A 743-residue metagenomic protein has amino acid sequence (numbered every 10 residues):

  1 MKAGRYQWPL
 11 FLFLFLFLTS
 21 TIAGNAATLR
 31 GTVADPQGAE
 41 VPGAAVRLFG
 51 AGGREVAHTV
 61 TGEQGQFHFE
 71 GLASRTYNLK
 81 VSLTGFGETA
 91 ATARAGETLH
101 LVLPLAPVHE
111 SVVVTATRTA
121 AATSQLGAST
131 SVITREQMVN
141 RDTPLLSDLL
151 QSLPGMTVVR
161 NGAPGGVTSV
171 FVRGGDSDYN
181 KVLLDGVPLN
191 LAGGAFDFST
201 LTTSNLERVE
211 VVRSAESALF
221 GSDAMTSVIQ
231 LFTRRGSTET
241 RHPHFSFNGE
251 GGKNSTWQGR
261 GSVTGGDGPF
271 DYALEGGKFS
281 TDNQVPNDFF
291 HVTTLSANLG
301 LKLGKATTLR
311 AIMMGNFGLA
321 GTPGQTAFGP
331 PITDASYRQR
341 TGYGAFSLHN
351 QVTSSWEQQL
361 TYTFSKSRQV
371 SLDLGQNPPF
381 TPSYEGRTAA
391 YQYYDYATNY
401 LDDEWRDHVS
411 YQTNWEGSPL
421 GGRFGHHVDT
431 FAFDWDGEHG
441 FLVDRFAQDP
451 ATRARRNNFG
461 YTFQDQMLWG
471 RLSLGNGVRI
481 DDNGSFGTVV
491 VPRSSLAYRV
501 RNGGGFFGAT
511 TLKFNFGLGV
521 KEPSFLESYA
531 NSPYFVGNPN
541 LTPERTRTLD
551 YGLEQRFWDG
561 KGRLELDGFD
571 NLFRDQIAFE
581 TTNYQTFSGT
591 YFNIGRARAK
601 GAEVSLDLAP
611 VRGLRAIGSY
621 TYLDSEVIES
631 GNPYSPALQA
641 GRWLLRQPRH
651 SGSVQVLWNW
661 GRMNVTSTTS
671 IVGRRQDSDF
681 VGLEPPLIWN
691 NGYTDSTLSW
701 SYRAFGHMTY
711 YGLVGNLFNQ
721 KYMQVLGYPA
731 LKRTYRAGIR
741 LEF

Functional and structural regions predicted by a protein language model:
A34, R47-A51, S82-F86, R94-V139 (+3 more regions): Short, acidic, small-residue-rich periplasmic hinge/interaction motif at the N-terminus of Gram-negative outer-membrane
L99-V102, L146-L149, G166-F171, L183 (+5 more regions): N-terminal periplasmic accessory domains that precede and gate Gram-negative outer-membrane beta-barrel machines
S147-P188, E207: Extracytoplasmic beta-strand/coil segments of soluble accessory domains associated with Gram-negative outer-membrane
V187-A215, N538: Short acidic/polar hinge/loop motifs at secondary-structure boundaries that mediate gating or recognition
K253-S280, V285-A320, T333-L360, P419 (+1 more regions): Transmembrane beta-barrel wall of Gram-negative outer-membrane proteins
P269-D271, Q359-S371, G437-G440, R499-R501 (+5 more regions): Membrane-embedded beta-barrel scaffold of Gram-negative outer-membrane proteins
F424-H426, T430, D434-D436, D449-L572 (+3 more regions): Structural signature of Gram-negative outer-membrane beta-barrels, strongest in the C-terminal barrel of TonB-dependent
M467-L474, D570-L572, F592-F680, G706-L713 (+1 more regions): Gram-negative outer-membrane beta-barrel transporters
